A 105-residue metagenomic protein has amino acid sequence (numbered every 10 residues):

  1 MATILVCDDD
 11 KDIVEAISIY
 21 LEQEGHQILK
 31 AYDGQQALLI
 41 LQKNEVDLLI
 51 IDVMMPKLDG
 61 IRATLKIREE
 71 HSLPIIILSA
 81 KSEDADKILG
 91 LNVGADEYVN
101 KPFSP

Functional and structural regions predicted by a protein language model:
E15-Q23: Charged docking surfaces used in two-component/phosphorelay signaling
G25-Y32, I40: Short hydrophobic/Thr-rich beta-strand motif most characteristic of the beta2 strand and flanking loop of CheY-like
Y32-Q36, D59-R62, D86: Acidic catalytic/metal-coordinating carboxylates
L39, D59-S72: Short amphipathic alpha-helix used as the core "switch/output" element in two-component signaling
N44-I50: Active-site beta3 strand of CheY-like receiver
V53-M55: Receiver (REC) domain active-site loop signature in two-component systems and cognate sites in sensor histidine kinases
